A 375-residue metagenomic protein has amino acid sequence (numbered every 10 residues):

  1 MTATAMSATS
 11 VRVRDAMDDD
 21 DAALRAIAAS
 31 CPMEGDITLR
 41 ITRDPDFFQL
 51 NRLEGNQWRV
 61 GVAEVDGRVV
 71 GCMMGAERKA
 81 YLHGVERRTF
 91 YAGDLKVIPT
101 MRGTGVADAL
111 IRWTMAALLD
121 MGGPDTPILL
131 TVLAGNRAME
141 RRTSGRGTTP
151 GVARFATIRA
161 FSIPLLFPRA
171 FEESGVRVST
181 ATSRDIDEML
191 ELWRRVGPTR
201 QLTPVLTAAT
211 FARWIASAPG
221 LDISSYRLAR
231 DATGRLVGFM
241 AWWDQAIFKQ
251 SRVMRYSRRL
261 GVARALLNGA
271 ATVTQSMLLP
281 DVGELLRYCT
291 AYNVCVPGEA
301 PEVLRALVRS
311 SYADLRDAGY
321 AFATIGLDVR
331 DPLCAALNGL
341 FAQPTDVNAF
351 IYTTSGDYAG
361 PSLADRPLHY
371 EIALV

Functional and structural regions predicted by a protein language model:
T2-E64, R68-V69, Y91, L166-T210 (+3 more regions): Short amphipathic alpha-helix that is part of the acyltransferase structural core
T2-T4, P127-S174, S225, A232 (+1 more regions): Active-site/acyl-donor-binding loops of N-acyltransferases
F47-V62, G71, I215-R227, I247 (+1 more regions): A short helix-loop-beta-strand connector motif used in the catalytic cores of GNAT acetyltransferases and, in some
E54-Q57, E64-G84, G93, W242-F248 (+1 more regions): Acetyl-CoA-dependent GNAT
C72, A76-R78, F90-D108: Long, hydrophobic/aromatic-enriched structural stretches that serve as scaffold segments
V85, Q201-L202, D328: Extended intrinsically disordered, low-complexity coil regions enriched in Ser, Thr, Gly, Ala and often Pro
V97, G103-L118, E299-A313: Conserved acetyl-CoA-binding loop-helix of GNAT-fold acetyltransferases
D108-S225: Contiguous mid-protein beta-loop-alpha structural module that forms a pocket-lining wall or clamp of enzyme active
